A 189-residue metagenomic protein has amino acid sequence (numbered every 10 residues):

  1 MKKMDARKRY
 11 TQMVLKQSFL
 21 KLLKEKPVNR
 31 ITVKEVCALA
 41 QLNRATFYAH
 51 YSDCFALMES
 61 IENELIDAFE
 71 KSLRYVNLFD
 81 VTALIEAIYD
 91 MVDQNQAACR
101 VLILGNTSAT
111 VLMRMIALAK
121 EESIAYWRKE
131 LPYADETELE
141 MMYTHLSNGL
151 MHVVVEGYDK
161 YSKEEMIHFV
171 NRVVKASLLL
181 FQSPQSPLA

Functional and structural regions predicted by a protein language model:
M1-K26, R30-V33, L39-A189: Alpha-helical bundle regulatory/interaction domains
